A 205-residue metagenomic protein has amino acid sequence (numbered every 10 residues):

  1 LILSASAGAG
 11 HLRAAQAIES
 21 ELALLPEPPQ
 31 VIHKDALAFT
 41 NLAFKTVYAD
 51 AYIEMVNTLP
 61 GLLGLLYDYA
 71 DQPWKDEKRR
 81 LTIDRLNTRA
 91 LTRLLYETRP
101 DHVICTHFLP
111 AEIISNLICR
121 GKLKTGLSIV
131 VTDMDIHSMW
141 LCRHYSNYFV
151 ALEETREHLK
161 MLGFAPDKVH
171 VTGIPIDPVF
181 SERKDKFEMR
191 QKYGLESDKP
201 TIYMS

Functional and structural regions predicted by a protein language model:
L3-A5, K34, V130, S205: Short hydrophobic segments within beta-strands
A5-A14: A short, glycine/small-residue-rich beta-strand->loop->alpha-helix junction that serves as a flexible
A17-E97: Conserved N-terminal ligand/cofactor-binding loop architecture of enzyme catalytic domains
R89-V103, E112-S128: Glycosyltransferases and closely related glycan-assembly transferases that use nucleotide-activated donors
R120-R183: Active-site-proximal region of nucleotide-activated glycan assembly enzymes, centered on histidine/acidic-rich loops
E182-L195: A short helix/loop element that forms part of the nucleotide-sugar donor recognition site in Leloir-type
E196-S205: Conserved donor-binding/catalytic core segment of Leloir-type glycosyltransferases
